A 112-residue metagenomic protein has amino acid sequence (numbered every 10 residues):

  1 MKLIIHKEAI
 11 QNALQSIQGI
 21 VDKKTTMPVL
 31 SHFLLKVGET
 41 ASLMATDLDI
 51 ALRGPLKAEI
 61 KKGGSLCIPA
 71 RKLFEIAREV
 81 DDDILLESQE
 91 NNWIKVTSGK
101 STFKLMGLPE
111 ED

Functional and structural regions predicted by a protein language model:
M1-D112: Structural preference for solvent-exposed beta-strand-turn elements and adjacent flexible terminal/loop segments within
